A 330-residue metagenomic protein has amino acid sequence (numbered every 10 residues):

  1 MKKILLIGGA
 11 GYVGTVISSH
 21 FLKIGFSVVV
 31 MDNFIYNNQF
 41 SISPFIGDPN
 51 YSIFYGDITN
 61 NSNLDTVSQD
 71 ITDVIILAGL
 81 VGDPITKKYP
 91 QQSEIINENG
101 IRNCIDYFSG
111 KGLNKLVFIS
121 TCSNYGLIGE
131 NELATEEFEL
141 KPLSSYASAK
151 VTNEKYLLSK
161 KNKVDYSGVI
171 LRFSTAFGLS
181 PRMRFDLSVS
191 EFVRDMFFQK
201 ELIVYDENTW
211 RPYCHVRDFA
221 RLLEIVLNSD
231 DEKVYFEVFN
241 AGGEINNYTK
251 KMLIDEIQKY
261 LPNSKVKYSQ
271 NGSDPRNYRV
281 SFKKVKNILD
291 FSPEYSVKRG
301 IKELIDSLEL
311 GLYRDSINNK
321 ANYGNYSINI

Functional and structural regions predicted by a protein language model:
L5-I24: N-terminal Rossmann NAD(P)H-binding glycine-rich loop of SDR-like oxidoreductase domains
I7, M31, V74-A78, L116-C122 (+1 more regions): SDR active-site strand-loop-helix element
Y55-I96: NAD(P)H-binding glycine-rich loop region in Rossmannoid oxidoreductase-like domains and their noncatalytic homologs
L80-P84, C122-E132, L140, S174-F177 (+1 more regions): Active-site segment of SDR-like NAD(P)-dependent oxidoreductases
R102-S145: Conserved Rossmann-fold NAD(P)-dependent oxidoreductase catalytic core, especially the SDR/UDP-sugar
E130, K155-R211, V216-L227, D255-Q258: NAD(P)-dependent short-chain dehydrogenase/reductase
A149: Active-site helix of classical SDR
K200, V204-I330: C-terminal substrate-binding subdomain of Rossmann-fold SDR/epimerase-dehydratase oxidoreductases
